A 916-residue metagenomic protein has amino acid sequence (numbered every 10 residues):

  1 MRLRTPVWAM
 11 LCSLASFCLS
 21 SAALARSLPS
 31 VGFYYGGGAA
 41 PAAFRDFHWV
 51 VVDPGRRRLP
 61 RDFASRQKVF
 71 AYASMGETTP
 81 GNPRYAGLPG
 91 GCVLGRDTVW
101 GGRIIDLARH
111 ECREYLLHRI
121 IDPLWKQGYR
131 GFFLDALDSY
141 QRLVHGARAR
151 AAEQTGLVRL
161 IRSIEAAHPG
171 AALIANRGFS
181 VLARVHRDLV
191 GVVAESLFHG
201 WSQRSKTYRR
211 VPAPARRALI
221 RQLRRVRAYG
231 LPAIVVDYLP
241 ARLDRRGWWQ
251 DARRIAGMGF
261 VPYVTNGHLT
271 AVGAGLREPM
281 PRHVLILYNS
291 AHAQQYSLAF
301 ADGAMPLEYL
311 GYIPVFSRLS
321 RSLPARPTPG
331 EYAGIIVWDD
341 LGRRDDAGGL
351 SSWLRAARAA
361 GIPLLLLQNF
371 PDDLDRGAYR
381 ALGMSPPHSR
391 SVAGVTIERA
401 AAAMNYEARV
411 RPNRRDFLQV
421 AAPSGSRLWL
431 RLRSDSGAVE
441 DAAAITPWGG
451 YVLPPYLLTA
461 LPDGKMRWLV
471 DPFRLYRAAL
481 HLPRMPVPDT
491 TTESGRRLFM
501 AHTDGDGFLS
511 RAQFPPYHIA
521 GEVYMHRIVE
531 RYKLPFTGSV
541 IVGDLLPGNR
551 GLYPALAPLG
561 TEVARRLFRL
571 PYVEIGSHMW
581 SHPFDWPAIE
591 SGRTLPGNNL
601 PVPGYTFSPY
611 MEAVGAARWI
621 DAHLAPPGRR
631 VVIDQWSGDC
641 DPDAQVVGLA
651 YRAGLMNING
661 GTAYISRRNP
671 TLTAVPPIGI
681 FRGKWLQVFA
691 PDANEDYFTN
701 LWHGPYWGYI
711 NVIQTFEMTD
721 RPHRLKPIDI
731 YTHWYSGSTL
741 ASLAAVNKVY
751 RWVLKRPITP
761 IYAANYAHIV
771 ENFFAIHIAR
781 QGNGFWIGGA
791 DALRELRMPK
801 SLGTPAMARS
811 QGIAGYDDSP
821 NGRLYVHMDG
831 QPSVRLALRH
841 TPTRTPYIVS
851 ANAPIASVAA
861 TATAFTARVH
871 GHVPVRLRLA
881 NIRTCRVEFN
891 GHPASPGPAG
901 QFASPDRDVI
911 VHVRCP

Functional and structural regions predicted by a protein language model:
G36-H48, G55, Q294-L374, D504: Helical hinge/lid and interdomain linker segments adjacent to catalytic or ligand-binding clefts that mediate domain
G76, L461-Y572, E612, W619-D639: Active-site beta->alpha N-cap acidic-glycine motif
R96-A108, A360, L367-A378, K533-Q645 (+4 more regions): Metal-dependent polysaccharide deacetylase catalytic core of the NodB/CE4 family, i.e., the active-site-bearing domain
K126, R225-P240, L482-Q513, V529 (+4 more regions): Catalytic grooves of carbohydrate-active enzymes
V261-E278, I313-P324, A478-G495, Y524 (+5 more regions): C-terminal domain-boundary segment and adjacent tail
R343-R411, F417-Q419: A glycine-rich, often tryptophan-bearing local segment used as a flexible ligand/cofactor-contacting loop or short
L366, W752, P760-P916: Non-catalytic C-terminal accessory domains or segments of carbohydrate-active enzymes
T396, A400-R497: A glycine-centered loop/beta-turn motif at secondary-structure junctions
